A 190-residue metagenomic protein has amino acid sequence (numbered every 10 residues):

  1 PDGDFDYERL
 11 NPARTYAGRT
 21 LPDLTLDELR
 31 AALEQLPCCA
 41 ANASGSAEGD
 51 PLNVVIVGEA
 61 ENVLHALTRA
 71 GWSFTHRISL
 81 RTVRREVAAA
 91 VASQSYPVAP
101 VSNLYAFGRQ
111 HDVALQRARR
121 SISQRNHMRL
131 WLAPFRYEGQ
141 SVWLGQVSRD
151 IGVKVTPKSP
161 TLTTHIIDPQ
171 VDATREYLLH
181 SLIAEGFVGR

Functional and structural regions predicted by a protein language model:
P1-C38: Charged, low-complexity intrinsically disordered tails and linkers
P1-D2, G58, P134: Beta-strand elements of well-folded, non-transmembrane domains
G18-L26, S44, Q94-V101, H111: A generic short-segment signal for beta-strand/edge and adjacent turn/coil regions
A31, L36-A66: Terminal, regulation- and interaction-focused segments at domain boundaries
D50-L52, A70, N126: Envelope-exposed proteins and targeting segments
E59-T75, R81: Primarily extracytoplasmic ectodomains and periplasmic/lumenal surface modules that are beta-strand-rich
I78-R190: A cross-kingdom signal targeting lumenal/periplasmic-facing segments of multi-pass membrane and secretory-pathway
